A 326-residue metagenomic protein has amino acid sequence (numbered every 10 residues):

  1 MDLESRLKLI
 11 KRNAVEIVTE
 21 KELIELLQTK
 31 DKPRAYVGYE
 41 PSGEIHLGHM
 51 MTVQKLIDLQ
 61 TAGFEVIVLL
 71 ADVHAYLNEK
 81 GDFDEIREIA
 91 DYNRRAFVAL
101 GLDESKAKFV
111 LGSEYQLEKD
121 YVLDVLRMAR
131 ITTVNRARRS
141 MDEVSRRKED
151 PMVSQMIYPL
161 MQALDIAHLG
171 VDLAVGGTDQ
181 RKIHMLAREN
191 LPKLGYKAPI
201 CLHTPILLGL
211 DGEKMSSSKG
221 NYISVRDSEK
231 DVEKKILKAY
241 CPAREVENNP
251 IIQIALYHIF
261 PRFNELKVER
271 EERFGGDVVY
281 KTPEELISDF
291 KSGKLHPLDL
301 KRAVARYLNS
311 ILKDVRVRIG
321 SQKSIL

Functional and structural regions predicted by a protein language model:
M1-T19: Short functional linear segments
V15-T19, S105, F109-V110, S224-V225: Short acidic-hydrophobic, aromatic-tinged amphipathic segments that line or gate anion-handling sites
E16-E79, P151, L173-R181, A187: N-terminal catalytic cores of NTP/NDP-binding nucleotidyl/phosphoryl-transfer enzymes
Y39-P41, S113, D227: Short, flexible loop/turn elements at secondary-structure junctions
M50, F83-R87, R181, I223-R226: Short, conserved loop/turn and helix-capping segments at secondary-structure boundaries that abut family-defining
A71-D84, T204-G209: Short connector loops at secondary-structure junctions
D84-H203: Divalent-metal (Mg2+/Mn2+/Ca2+)-assisted nucleotide/phosphate chemistry catalytic cores
A163, L169, R181-L326: Conserved nucleotide- and phosphate/pyrophosphate-binding catalytic cores in adenylate/nucleotidyl-handling enzymes
